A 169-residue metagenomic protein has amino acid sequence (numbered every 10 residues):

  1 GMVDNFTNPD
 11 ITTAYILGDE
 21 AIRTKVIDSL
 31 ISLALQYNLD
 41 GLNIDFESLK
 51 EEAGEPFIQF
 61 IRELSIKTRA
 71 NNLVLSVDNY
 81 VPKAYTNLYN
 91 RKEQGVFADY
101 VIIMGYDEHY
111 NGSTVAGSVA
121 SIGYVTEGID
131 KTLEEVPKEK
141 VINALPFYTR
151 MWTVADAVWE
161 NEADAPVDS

Functional and structural regions predicted by a protein language model:
G1-L42, F46-E47: Substrate-binding cleft of extracellular glycoside hydrolase catalytic domains
N8, K50-E51, A84: Short secondary-structure capping/turn micro-motifs that flank functional sites
I16-E20, E51, V115-V119: Charge-dense, low-complexity intrinsically disordered segments
I27-P56, Y100-E108, G112: Active-site groove signature of glycoside hydrolases
G54-S169: Substrate-binding surface in catalytic domains of secreted glycosidases
